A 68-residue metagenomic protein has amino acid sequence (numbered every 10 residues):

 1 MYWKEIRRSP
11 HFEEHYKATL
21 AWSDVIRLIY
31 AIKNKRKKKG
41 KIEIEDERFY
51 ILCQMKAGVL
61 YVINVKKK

Functional and structural regions predicted by a protein language model:
M1-K68: Ribonuclease/tRNase effector modules and their secretory precursors
